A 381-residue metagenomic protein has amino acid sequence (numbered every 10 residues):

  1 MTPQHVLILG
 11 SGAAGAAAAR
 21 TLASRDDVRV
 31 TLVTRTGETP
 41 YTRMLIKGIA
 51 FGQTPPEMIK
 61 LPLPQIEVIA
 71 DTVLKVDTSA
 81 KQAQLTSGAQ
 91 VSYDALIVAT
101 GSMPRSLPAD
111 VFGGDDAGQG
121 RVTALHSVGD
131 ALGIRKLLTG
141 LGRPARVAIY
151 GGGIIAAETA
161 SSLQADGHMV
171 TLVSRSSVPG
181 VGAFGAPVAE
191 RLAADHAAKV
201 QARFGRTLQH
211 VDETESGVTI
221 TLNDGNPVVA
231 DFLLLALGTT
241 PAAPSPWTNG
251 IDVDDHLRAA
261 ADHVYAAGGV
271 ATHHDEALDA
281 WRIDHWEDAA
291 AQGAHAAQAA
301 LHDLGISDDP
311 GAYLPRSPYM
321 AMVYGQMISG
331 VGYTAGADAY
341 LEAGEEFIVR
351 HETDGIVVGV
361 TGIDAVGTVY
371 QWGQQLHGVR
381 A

Functional and structural regions predicted by a protein language model:
T2-E67, A160-A183: Beta1-alpha1 glycine-rich phosphate/pyrophosphate-binding loop at the start of Rossmann-like nucleotide-binding domains
P3-H5, A70, Q119, L141-R146 (+1 more regions): Phosphate-coordination loops involved in phosphoryl transfer and adenosine-cofactor binding
H5, N226-N249, Y324-A381: C-terminal catalytic lobe of FAD-dependent flavoproteins
G12-A13, P104, G129, I154 (+2 more regions): Residue-level detector of alpha-helix initiation sites
E67-Q84, V91, D166-D255: A Rossmann-like FAD-binding core segment of flavoenzymes
T100-D166, V253: Glycine-rich dinucleotide-binding loop and its adjacent helix/turn
A117-G142, T221, N226-A291, H295: FAD-site-proximal beta/loop scaffold in flavoenzymes
L278-D284, Q298-Y333: Active-site-proximal substrate-binding core of FAD-dependent oxidoreductases
